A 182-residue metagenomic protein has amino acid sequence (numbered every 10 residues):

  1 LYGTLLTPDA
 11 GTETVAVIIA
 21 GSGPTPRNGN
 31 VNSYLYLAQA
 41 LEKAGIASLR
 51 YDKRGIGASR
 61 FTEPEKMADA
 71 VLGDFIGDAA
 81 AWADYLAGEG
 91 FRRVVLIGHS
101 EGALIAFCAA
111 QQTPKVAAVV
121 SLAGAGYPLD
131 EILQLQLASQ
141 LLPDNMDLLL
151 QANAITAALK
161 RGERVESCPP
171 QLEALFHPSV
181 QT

Functional and structural regions predicted by a protein language model:
L1-G11: N-terminal cap/lid segment of alpha/beta-hydrolase-fold proteins
A10-A40: Short, surface-exposed "cap/lid" segments of acyl-processing enzymes
I19, Y51-K53, L122: Alpha/beta-hydrolase
S22-T25, I56, Y127: Active-site loop signature of alpha/beta-hydrolase-fold enzymes
A38-R60: Conserved alpha/beta-hydrolase
A68-A87: Alpha/beta-hydrolase active-site loop
D84-S139: Primarily recognizes the serine-hydrolase "nucleophile elbow" in alpha/beta-hydrolase and SGNH/GDSL folds
V120-T182: Accessory cap/linker subdomain of secreted extracellular hydrolases
